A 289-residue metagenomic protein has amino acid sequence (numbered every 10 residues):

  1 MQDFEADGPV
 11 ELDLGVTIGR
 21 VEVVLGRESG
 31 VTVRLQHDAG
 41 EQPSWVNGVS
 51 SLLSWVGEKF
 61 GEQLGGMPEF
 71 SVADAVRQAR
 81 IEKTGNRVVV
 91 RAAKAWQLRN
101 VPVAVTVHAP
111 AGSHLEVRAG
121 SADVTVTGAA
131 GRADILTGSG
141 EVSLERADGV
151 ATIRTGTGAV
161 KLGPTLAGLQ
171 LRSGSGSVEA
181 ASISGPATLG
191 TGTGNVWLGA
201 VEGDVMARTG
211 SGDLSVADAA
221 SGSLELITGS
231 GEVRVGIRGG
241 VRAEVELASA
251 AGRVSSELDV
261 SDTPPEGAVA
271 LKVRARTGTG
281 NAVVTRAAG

Functional and structural regions predicted by a protein language model:
M1-D74, A93-H108, E257-A270, G289: Short acidic/polar N-terminal linker immediately downstream of export determinants
Q2-E5, Q63-V150, R154, A159-G168 (+5 more regions): Right-handed parallel beta-helix
D7, S113, G128, A219 (+1 more regions): Edge/loop elements at the starts and ends of beta-strands within beta-rich repeat scaffolds
L12-V24, R132-D134, T152-R154, R208 (+3 more regions): Primarily hydrophobic membrane-targeting regions of prokaryotic envelope proteins
V16-R20, H37-A39, S139, S230 (+2 more regions): Beta-strand elements of well-folded, non-transmembrane domains
D38-E41, V90-A92, I237, V284: Acidic, glycine-rich low-complexity segments
P164-T165, L169, V178-G289: Short, surface-exposed interaction patches in beta-rich subdomains that mediate adhesion/assembly near membranes
